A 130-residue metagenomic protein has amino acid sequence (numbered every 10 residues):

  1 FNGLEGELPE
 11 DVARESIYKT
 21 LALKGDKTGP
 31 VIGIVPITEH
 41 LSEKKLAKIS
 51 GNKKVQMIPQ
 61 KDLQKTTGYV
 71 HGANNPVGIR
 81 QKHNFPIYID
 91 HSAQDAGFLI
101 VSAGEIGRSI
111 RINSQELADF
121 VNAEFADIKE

Functional and structural regions predicted by a protein language model:
F1-E130: Extended, low-hydrophobicity, polar/charged segments
